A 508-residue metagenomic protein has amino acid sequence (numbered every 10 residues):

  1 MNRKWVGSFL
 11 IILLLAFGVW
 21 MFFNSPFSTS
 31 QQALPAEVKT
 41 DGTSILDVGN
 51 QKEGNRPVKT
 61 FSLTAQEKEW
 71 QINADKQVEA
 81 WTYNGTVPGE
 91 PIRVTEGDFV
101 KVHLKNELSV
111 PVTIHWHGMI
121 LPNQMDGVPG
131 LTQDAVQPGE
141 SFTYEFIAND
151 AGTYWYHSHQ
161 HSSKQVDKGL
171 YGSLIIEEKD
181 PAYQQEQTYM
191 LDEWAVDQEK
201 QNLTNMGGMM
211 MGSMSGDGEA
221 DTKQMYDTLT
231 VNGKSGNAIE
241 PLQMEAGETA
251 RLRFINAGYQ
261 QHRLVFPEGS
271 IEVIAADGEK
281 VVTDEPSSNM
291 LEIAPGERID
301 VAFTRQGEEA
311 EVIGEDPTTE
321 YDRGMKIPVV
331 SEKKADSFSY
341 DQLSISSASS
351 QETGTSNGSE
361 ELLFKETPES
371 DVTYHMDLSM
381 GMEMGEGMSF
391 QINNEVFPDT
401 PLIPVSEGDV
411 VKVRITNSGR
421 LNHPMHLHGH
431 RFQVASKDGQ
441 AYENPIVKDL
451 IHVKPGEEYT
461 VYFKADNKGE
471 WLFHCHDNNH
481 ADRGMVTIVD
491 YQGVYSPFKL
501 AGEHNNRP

Functional and structural regions predicted by a protein language model:
M1-W5: Positively charged n-region of N-terminal signal peptides that target proteins for export
G7-S8, L15-T60, L170-K200, T283-G419 (+2 more regions): Extended terminal and domain-junction accessory segments
T60-E177, Q261-L291, E311-D322, G381-V405 (+3 more regions): Histidine- and aromatic-enriched segments that form or immediately flank copper-ligand environments
I92-E96, L242-T249, F303-T304, I403-S406 (+1 more regions): Extracellular and analogous surface-interaction loops
E186-E248, I255, F390-Q391: Acidic-aromatic/histidine active-site loop/patch
E245-T249, F266, A294-P295, L362-F364: Conserved "landmark" site that anchors the functional core of diverse proteins
E248-A250, E268-S270, D409: Short "repeat-start/strand-capping" segments in structured domains, especially the N-termini of parallel beta-helix
T249-R251, Q261, R298-D300, T373 (+1 more regions): Transmembrane beta-barrel architecture of outer membranes
